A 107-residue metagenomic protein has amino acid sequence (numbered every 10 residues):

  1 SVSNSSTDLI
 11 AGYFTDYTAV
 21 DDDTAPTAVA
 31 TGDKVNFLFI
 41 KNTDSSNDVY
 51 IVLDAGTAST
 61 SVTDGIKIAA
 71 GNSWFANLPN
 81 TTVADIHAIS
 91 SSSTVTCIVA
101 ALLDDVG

Functional and structural regions predicted by a protein language model:
V2-D33, T57-T60, S92-S93: Surface-exposed ligand/attachment interfaces on beta-rich extracellular proteins
N4, S90-G107: C-terminal interaction-tip segments
T24-A28, N36-N42, D85-I89: Hydrophobic beta-strand segments within beta-rich accessory/binding domains
G32-V62: Short, surface-exposed beta-strand/strand-loop-strand elements in extracellular ectodomains
I40, V49-I51, I86-A88, C97-V99: Hydrophobic beta-strand residues in large extracellular and virion-surface proteins
T43, G56, T81, S91 (+1 more regions): Generic structural motif
T60-V83: Intrinsically disordered, low-complexity Pro/Gly/Ser/Thr-rich segments with frequent PxxP/GP/PP motifs and embedded
L78-V95: Noncatalytic modules at the cell exterior or secretory-pathway interfaces, chiefly beta-strand-rich lectin/adhesion
